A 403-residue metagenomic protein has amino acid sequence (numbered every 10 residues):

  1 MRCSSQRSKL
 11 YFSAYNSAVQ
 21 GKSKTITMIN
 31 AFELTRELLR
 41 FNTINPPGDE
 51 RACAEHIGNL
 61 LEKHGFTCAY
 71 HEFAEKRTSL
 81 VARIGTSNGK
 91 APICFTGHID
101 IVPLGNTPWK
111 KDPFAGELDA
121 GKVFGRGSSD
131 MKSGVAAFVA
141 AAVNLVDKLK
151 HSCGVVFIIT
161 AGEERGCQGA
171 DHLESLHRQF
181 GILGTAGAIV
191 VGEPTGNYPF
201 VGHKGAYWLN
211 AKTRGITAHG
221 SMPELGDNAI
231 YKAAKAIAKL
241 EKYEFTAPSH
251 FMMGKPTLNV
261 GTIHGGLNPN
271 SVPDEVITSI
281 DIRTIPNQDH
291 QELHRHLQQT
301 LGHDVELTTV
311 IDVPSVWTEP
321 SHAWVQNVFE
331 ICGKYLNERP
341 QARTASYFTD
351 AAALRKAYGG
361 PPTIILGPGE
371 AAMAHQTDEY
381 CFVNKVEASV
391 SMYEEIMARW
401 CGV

Functional and structural regions predicted by a protein language model:
I26-R126, N144-H151: Acidic/His- and Gly-rich active-site-bordering loop/insert found across diverse amide/peptide-bond hydrolases
L39, I93-F95, I158, A188-V190 (+1 more regions): Hydrophobic/aromatic beta-strand patches that form the interior of the parallel beta-sheet core in alpha/beta enzyme
A69, P194-T195, V201, W208-V403: Metal-dependent amide/peptide-bond hydrolase catalytic core, centered on the "pita-bread" metallohydrolase fold
F95, L118-G166, A211-T213, E224-Y243 (+2 more regions): Alpha-helical metal-binding/catalytic segments enriched in His/Glu/Asp
L104-D119, A186, V201-K212, I364: Acidic-glycine-rich active-site phosphate/pyrophosphate-binding loop
M131-W208, G402: Acidic/histidine-rich catalytic neighborhood of metal-dependent amide-processing enzymes
